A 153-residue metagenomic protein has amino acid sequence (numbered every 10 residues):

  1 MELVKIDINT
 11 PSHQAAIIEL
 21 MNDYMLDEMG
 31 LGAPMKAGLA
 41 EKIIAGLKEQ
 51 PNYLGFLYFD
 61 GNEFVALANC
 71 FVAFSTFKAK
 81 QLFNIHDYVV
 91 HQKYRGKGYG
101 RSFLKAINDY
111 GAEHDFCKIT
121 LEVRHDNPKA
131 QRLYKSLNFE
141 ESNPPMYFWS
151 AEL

Functional and structural regions predicted by a protein language model:
V4-K80: Acetyl-CoA-dependent GNAT
K80-Q92: Conserved acetyl-CoA binding element of GNAT-fold acetyltransferases
H91-K93, K97, H125-D126: Active-site acidic-Proline motif in GNAT/NAT acetyltransferases
Y94, G98-A106: Conserved acetyl-CoA pyrophosphate-binding loop and the N-cap/start of the following alpha-helix in GNAT-like
R101, H125-P144, A151: Conserved active-site alpha-helix within GNAT-family acetyltransferase domains
L104, G111-E122: Conserved GNAT acetyl-CoA-binding A-motif
